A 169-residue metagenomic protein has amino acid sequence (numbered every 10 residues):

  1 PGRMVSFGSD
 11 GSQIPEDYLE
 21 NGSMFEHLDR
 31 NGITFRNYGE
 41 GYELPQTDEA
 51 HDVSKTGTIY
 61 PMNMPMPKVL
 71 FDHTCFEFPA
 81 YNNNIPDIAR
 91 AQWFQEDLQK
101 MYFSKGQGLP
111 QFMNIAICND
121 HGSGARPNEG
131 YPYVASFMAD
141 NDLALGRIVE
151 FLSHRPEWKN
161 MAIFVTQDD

Functional and structural regions predicted by a protein language model:
P1-D169: N-terminal pro-sequences and low-complexity stem/linker regions of secreted or lumenal proteins
